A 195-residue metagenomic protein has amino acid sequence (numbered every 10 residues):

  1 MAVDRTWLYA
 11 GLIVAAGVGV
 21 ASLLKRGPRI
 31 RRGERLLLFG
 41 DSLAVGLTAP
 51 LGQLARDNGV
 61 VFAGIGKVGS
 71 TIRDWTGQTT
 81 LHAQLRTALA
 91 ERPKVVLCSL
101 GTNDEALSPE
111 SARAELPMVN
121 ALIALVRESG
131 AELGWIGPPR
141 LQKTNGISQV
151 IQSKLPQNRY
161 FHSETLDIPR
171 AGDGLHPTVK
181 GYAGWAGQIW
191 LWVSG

Functional and structural regions predicted by a protein language model:
M1-D4, K25-R35, V96, A186-G195: Acidic, glycine/proline-rich intrinsically disordered low-complexity segments
A2-R26: Single-pass alpha-helical membrane anchors
I30-L116, T144-N145: Conserved SGNH/GDSL esterase-like catalytic core that processes O-acyl groups on lipids and polysaccharides
L36, F62, A131-L133, N158: Hydrophobic anchor at the start of a short beta-strand that flanks the dinucleotide cofactor-binding loop
N58, S129-G130, K154-P156: Helix C-cap/helix->beta junction micro-motif
L97-A106, N120-V150, H162: Active-site segments of SGNH/GDSL-like serine hydrolases that catalyze O-acetyl group transfer/hydrolysis on lipids
E115, V119-N120, Y182: Aromatic/hydrophobic pocket-lining residues that form the small-molecule binding cavity in soluble enzyme cores
P139-G195: Catalytic His-Asp segment of secreted/periplasmic serine-dependent ester chemistry enzymes
